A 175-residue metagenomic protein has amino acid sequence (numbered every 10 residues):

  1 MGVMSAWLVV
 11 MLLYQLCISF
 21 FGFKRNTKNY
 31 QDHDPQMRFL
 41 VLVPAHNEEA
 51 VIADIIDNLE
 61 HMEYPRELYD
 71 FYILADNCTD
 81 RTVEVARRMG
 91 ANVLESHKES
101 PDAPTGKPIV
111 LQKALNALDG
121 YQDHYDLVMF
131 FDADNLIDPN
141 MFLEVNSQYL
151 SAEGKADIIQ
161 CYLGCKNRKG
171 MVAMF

Functional and structural regions predicted by a protein language model:
M1-P35: N-terminal membrane-anchoring/stem segments of glycan-assembly enzymes
T27-F175: Internal catalytic domains of large membrane-associated glycosyltransferases
